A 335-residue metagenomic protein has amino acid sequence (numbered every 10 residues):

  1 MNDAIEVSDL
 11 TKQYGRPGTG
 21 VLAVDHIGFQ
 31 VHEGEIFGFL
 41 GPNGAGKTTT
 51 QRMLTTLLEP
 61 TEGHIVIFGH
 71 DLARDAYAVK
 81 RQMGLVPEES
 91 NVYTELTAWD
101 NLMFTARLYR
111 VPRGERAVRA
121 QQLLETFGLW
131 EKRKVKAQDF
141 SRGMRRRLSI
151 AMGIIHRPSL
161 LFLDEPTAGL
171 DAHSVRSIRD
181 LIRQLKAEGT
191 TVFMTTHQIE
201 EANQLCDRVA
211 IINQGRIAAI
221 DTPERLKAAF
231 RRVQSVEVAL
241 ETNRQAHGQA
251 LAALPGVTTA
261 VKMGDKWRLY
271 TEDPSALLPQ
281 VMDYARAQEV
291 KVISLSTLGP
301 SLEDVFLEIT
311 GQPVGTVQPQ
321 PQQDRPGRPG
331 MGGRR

Functional and structural regions predicted by a protein language model:
M1-A4, Q13-H26, A76: A short, flexible loop at the N-terminus of ABC-type nucleotide-binding domains that lies
G63-R74, A78-V79: Conserved ABC transporter NBD signature motif
M103, R107, G114-K132: Conserved ABC ATPase "signature" region
R157: Conserved catalytic motifs of ABC-family nucleotide-binding domains
L161-D164: Catalytic Walker B motif of ABC-type/P-loop ATPase nucleotide-binding domains
R179-E272: ABC transporter nucleotide-binding domain
